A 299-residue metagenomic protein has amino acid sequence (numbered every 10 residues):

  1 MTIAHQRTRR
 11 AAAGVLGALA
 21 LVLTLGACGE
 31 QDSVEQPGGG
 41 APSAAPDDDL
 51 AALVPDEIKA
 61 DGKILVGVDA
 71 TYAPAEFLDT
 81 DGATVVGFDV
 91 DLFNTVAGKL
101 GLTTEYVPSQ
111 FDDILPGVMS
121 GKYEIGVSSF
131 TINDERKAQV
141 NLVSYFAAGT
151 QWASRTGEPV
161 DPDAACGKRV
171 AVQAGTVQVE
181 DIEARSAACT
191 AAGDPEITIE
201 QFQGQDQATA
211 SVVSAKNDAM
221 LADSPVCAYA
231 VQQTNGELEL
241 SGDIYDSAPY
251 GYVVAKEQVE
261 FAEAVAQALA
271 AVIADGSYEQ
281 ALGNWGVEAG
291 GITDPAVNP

Functional and structural regions predicted by a protein language model:
L23-A27: C-terminal motif of bacterial Sec signal peptides marking the signal peptidase cleavage site
G29-D32: Bacterial signal peptide processing site
P37-S128, A264, D275: Extracytoplasmic small-molecule ligand-binding "clamshell" domains of the periplasmic binding protein/Venus flytrap
V85-G98, F130-T131, A148-G204, T209 (+2 more regions): Bilobed "Venus flytrap"/periplasmic-binding protein-like clamshell domains and structurally analogous long
G101-T103, M119-S128, R169, I197 (+2 more regions): Alpha-to-beta junction loops
T103-A164: Acidic, polar ligand-binding/catalytic clefts
F130-K137, E183-A184, V213-D246: A ligand-binding cleft/hinge motif common to bilobed small-molecule-binding domains
F146-S154, A228, Q232-A270, V287-P299: Periplasmic-binding protein-like
